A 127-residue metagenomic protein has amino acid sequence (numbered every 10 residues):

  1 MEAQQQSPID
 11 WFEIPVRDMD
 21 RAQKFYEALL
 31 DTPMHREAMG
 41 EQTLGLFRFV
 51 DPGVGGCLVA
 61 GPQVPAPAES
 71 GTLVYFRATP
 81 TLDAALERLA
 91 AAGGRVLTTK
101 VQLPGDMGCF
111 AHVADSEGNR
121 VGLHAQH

Functional and structural regions predicted by a protein language model:
M1-I14, H35-A38, A90-H127: Vicinal oxygen chelate
A3-Q6, E13-V54, P104: Core segments of cupin and vicinal oxygen chelate
I9-R17, F47-R48, Q63-A90, C109-A114: Vicinal oxygen chelate
A22-Y26, L89, G118: Conserved active-site tyrosine of GNAT-family acetyltransferases
P52-C57, E117-V121: Short, charged/polar, Gly/Pro-enriched secondary-structure boundary elements
L58-P62, Q126-H127: Acetyl-CoA-dependent GNAT
